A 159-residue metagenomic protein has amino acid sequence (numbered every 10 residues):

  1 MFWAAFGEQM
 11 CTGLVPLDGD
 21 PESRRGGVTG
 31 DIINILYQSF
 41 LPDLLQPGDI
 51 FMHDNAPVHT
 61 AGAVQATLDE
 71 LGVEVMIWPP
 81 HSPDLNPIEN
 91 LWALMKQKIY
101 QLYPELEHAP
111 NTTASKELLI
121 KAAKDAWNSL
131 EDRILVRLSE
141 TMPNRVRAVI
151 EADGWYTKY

Functional and structural regions predicted by a protein language model:
M1-P47: Electropositive, glycine- and tryptophan-enriched low-complexity nucleic-acid-binding patches
A4, I33, Y37, D54 (+5 more regions): Mobile genetic element proteins and their domesticated derivatives, centered on retroelements and DNA transposons
P21-E22, M76, E105-A109: Short interface patches used for recognition in eukaryotic signaling and trafficking proteins
G27, N55-V58, P110-A114: Intrinsic disorder
L45-T60, S82-N86: Acidic/histidine-rich, metal-coordinating catalytic segments
A61-L71: Short, aromatic/basic amphipathic alpha-helical patches
E74-P80: His/Asp/Glu-enriched short active-site or ligand-binding loop at hydrolase and phosphoryl-transfer sites
I88-Y159: C-terminal anion-handling pockets and recognition modules
